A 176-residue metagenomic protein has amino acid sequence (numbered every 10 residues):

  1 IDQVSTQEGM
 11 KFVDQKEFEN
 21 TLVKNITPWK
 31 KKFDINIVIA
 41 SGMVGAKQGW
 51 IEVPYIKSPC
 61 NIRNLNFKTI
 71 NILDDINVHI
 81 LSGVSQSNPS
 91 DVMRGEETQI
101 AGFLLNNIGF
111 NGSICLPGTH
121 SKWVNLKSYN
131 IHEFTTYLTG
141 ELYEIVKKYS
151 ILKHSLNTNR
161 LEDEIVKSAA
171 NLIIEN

Functional and structural regions predicted by a protein language model:
I1, V44-A46, T119-K122: Gly/Ser/Thr-rich loops at beta-strand to alpha-helix junctions that form or flank small-molecule/cofactor-binding
I1-E17: Short glycine-rich, Thr/Ser-proximal phosphate-binding strand/loop in the N-terminal lobe of ATP-dependent enzymes
Q3, V78-I80, I114, I131: Conserved beta-strand scaffold positions in the cores of enzyme catalytic domains, especially in NTP/NDP-utilizing
Q3-S5, W50-E52, I145: Short, glycine/acidic-enriched capping/hinge loops at junctions between secondary-structure elements
K11-D14, S85-E175: Glycine-rich phosphate-binding loop plus the immediately following alpha-helix
E17-K30: Short, well-ordered amphipathic alpha-helical segments that serve as non-catalytic structural scaffolds within diverse
T27-N36, L105-G112: Secondary-structure boundary elements
W29-M93: Short beta-strand-loop/turn "lid" adjacent to the catalytic site in phosphate-handling enzymes
